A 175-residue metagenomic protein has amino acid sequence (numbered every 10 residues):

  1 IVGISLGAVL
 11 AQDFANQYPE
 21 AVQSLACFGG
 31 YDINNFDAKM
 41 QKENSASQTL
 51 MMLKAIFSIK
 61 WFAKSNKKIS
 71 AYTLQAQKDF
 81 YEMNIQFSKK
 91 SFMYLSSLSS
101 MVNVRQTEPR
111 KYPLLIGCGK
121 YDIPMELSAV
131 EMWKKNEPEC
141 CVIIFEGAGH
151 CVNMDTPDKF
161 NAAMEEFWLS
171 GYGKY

Functional and structural regions predicted by a protein language model:
I1-G3, F28: Short beta-strand immediately N-terminal to the catalytic nucleophile in serine-hydrolase-like folds
G3-G7, A11: Gly/Ala-rich beta-loop-alpha elbow adjacent to hydrolase catalytic centers
S5-L6, Y31-D32, K120: Short, flexible active-site-adjacent loop segments at beta-strand->alpha-helix junctions, enriched in small/polar
Q12-Q17, A21-L53: Flexible "cap/lid" loop of the alpha/beta hydrolase fold
N16-Q17, E131-K135, D158, A162 (+1 more regions): Short, well-ordered alpha-helices that flank and scaffold nucleotide-derived cofactor binding pockets
F36-A38, A55-P109: Conserved alpha/beta-hydrolase catalytic His-Asp/Glu region
P113-A148, M154: Conserved loop-alpha-helix segment in the C-terminal half of the alpha/beta-hydrolase fold that carries the catalytic
C140-Y175: Catalytic active-site module of serine/aspartate enzymes centered on a nucleophile-bearing elbow/loop
